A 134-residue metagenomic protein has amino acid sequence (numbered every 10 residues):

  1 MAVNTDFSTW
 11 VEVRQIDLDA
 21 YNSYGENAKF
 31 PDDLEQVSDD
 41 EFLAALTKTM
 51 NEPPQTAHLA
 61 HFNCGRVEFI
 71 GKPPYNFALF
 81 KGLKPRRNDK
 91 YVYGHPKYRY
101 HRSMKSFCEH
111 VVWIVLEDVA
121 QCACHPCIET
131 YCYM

Functional and structural regions predicted by a protein language model:
M1-K90, C108-M134: Extended, low-hydrophobicity segments enriched in charged/polar residues
G94-H95: Short, acidic, Ser/Thr-enriched surface-loop or helix-capping motifs
R102-S103: Charged, low-complexity intrinsically disordered segments and flexible loops
